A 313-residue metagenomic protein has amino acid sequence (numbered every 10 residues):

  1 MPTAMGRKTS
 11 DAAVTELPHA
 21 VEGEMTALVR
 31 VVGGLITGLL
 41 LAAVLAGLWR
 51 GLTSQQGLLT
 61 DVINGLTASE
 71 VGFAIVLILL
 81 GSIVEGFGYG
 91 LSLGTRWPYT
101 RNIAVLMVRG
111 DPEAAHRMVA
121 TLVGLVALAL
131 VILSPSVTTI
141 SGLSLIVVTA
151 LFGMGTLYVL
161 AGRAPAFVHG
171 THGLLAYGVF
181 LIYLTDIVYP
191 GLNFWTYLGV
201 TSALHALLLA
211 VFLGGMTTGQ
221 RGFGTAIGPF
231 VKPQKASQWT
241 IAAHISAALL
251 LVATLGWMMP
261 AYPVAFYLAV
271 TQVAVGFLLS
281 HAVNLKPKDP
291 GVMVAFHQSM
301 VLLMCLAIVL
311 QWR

Functional and structural regions predicted by a protein language model:
P2-R313: Polytopic transmembrane helical bundles with strong interfacial aromatic enrichment
